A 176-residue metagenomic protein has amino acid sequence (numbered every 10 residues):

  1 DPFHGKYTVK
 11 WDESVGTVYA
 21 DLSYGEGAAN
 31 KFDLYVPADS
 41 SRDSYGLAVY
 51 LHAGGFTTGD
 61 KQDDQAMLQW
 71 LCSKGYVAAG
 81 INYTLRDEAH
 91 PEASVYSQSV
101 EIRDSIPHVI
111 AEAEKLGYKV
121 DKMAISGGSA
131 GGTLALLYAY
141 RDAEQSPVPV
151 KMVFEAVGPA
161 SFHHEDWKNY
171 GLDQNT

Functional and structural regions predicted by a protein language model:
D1-T176: Alpha/beta-hydrolase superfamily serine-hydrolase fold, recognizing
